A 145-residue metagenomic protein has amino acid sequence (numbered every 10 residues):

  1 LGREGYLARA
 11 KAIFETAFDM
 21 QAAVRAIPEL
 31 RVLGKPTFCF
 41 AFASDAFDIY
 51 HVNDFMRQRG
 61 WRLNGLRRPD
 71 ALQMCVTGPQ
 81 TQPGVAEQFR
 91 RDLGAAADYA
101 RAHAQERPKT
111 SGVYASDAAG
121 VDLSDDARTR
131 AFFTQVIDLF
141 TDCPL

Functional and structural regions predicted by a protein language model:
L1, G5-C75: Conserved small-domain helix->loop->beta segment predominantly found in fold-type I
A43-L145: Non-catalytic terminal extensions of PLP-dependent enzymes
